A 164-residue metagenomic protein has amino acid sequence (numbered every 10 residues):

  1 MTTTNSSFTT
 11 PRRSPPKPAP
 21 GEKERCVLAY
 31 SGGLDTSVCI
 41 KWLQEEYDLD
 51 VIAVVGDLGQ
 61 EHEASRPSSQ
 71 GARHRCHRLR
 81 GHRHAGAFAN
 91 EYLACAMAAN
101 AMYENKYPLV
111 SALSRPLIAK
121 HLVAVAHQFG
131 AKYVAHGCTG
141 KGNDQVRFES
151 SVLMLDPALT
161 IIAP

Functional and structural regions predicted by a protein language model:
T2-P164: ATP-dependent adenylation/nucleotidyltransferase module used to activate substrates
